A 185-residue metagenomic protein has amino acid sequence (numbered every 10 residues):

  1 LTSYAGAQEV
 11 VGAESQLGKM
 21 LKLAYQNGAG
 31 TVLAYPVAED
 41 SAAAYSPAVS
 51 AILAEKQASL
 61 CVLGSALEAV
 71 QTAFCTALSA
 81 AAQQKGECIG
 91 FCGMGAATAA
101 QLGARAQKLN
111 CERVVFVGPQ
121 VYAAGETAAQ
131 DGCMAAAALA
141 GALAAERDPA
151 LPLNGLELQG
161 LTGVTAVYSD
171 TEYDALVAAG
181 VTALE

Functional and structural regions predicted by a protein language model:
L1-G64: An N-terminal, globular interaction/scaffold subdomain
A44-E185: A glycine- and small-residue-enriched flexible loop/hinge signal that marks low-structured segments
